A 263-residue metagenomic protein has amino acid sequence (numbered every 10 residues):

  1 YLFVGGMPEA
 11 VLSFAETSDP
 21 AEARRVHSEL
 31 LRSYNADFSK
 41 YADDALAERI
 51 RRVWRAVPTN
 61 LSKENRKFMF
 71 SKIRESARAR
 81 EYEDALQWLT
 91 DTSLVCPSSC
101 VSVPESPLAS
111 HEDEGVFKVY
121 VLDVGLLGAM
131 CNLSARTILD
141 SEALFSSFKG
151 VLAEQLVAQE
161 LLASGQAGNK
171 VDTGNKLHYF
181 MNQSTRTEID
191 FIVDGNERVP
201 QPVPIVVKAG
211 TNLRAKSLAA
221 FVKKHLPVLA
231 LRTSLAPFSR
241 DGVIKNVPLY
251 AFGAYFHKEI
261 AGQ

Functional and structural regions predicted by a protein language model:
Y1-G6: Amphipathic alpha-helical segments of the small helical/lid subdomains adjacent to P-loop NTPase cores
M7, V11-E197: Accessory nucleic acid-recognition modules appended to NTPase machines
E188, L213-K216, F238-V243: Short active-site-adjacent structural elements
V199-V203, K224-V228: C-terminal closing repeat unit and adjoining cap/tail of repeat-based domains
Q201-N212: Active-site ExK catalytic segment of metal-dependent nucleases
I205-V207, V228-S234: Short, hydrophobic beta-strand segments that form beta-sheet elements in well-ordered domains
G210-P227: Mg2+/Mn2+-dependent nuclease catalytic core
L235-Q263: Domain-level recognition of nuclease-like catalytic cores that cleave nucleotide substrates
